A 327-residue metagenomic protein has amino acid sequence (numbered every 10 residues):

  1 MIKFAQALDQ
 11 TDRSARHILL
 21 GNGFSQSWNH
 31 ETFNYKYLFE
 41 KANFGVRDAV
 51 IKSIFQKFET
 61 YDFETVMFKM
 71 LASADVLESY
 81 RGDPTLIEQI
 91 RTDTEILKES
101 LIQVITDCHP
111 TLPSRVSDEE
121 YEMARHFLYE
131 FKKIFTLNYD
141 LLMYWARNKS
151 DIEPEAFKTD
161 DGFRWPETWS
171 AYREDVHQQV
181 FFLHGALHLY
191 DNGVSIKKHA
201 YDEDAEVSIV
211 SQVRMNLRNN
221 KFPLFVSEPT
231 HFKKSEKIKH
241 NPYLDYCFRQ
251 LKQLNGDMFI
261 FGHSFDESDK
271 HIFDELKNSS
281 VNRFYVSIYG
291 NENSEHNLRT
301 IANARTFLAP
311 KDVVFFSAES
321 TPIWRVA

Functional and structural regions predicted by a protein language model:
M1-A5, S114-E119, G162-W169, E236-R249: A Trp-anchored, charged/polar loop motif used as the substrate-binding/catalytic surface of acyl/ester-handling
M1-I18, F24-W28, K234, D245-A327: SIR2/sirtuin-family catalytic core signature
M1-K132, L137-D140: Gly/serine-rich nucleotide phosphate-binding loop at the start of the catalytic core of nucleotide/ADP-ribose-handling
N22-G23, Y139, G185-A186, H263-S264: Active-site metal-binding loops of divalent metal-dependent hydrolases
E31-F39, N148-P154, A302: Short secondary-structure boundary/capping segments
E31-T32, S195, F273: Short coil/turn segments at secondary-structure boundaries
R47-S53, R164-F181, N282-I301: Short, flexible loop segments at boundaries between secondary-structure elements
S53-R91, E120-Y121, R125-S235: Extended, H/D-rich, highly charged conserved domains that either
